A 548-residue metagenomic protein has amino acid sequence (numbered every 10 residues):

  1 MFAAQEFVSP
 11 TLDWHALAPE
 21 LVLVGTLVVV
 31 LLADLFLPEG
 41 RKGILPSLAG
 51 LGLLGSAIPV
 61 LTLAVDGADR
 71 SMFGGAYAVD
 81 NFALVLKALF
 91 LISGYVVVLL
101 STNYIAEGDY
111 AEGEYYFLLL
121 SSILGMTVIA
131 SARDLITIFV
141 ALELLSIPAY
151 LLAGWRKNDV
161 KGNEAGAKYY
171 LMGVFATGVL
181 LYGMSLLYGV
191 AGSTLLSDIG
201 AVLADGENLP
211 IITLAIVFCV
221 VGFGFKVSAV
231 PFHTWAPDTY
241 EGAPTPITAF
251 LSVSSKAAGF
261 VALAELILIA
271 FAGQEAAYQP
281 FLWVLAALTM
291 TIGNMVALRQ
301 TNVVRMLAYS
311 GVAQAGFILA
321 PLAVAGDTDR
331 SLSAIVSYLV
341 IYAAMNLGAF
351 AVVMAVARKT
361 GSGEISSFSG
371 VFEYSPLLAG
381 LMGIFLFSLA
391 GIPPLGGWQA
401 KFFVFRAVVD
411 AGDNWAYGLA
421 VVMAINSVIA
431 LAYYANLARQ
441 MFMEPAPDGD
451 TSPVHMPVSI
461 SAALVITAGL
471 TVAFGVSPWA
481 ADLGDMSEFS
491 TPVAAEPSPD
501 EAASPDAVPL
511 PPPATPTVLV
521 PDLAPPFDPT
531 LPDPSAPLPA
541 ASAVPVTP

Functional and structural regions predicted by a protein language model:
M1-P548: Alpha-helical transmembrane segments of multi-pass membrane proteins predominantly involved in bioenergetics
